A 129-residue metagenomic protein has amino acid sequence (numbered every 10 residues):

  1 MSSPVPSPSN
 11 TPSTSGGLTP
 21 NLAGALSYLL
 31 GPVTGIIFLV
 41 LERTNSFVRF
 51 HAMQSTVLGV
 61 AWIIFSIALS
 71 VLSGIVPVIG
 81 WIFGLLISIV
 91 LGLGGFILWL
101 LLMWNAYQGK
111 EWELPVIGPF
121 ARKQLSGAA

Functional and structural regions predicted by a protein language model:
S2-V60, W104-A129: Membrane-interface extramembranous regions at the lipid-water interface
G24-L41, Q54-L102: Hydrophobic alpha-helical transmembrane segments in multi-pass membrane proteins
